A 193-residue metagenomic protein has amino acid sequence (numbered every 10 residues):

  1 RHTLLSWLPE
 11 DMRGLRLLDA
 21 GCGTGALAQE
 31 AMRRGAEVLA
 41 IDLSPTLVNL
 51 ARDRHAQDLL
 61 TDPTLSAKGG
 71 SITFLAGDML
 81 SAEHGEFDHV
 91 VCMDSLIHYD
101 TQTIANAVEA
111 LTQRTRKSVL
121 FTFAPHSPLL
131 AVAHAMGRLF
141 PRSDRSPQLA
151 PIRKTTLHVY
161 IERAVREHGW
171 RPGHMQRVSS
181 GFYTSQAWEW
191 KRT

Functional and structural regions predicted by a protein language model:
R1-R13: Conserved alpha-helix/loop element of class I SAM-dependent methyltransferases that forms part of the SAM/SAH-binding
L18, A26-L65, G69-D78: Class I SAM-dependent methyltransferase SAM/SAH-binding core
G23: Conserved glycine-rich SAM-binding loop
S81-G85: Short conserved loop adjoining the S-adenosyl-L-methionine
V91: A conserved beta-strand element that flanks and buttresses the S-adenosyl-L-methionine
Y99-A110: A short, conserved alpha-helix within the catalytic core of class I
R116-A124: Conserved beta-strand signature within the Rossmann-like core of class I S-adenosyl-L-methionine
Q148-R166: Short alpha-helix
